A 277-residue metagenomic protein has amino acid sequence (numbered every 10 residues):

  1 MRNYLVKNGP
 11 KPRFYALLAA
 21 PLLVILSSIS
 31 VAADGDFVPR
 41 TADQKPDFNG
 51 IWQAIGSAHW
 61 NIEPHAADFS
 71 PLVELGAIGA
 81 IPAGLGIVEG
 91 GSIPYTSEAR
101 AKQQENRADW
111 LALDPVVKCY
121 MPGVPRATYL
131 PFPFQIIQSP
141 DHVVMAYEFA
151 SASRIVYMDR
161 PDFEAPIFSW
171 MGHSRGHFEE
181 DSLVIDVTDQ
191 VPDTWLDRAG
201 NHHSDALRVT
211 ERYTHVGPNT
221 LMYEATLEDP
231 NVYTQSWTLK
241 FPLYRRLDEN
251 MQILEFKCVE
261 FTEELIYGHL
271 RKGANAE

Functional and structural regions predicted by a protein language model:
M1-Y15: N-terminal secretory signal peptides that target proteins for export/translocation
R2-N3, S30-E277: PEST-like low-complexity, intrinsically disordered acidic/proline/serine-rich tracts that flank trafficking/processing
N8, L26-S27, V31: Intrinsic disorder/low-complexity segments, especially N-terminal tails and targeting/processing regions
Y15-S28: Bacterial N-terminal signal peptides
